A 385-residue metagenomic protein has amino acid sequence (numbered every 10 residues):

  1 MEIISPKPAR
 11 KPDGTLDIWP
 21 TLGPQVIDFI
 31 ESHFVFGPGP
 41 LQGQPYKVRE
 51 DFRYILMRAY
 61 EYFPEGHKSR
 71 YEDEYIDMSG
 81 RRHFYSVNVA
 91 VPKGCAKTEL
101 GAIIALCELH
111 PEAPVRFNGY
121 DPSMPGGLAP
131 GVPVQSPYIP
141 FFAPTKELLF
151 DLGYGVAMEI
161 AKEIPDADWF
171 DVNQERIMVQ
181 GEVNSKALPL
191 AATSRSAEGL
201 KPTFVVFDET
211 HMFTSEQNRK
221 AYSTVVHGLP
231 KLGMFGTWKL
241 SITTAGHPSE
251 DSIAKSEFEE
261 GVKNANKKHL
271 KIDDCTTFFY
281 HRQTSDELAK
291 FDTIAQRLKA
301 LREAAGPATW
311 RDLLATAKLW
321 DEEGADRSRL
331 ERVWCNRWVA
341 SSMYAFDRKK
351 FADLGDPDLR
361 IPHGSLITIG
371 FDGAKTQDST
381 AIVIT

Functional and structural regions predicted by a protein language model:
M1-F371: Phosphate/NTP-binding elements of NTP-utilizing enzymes
A102-H110, T376-T385: Acidic, metal-ligating active-site segments
